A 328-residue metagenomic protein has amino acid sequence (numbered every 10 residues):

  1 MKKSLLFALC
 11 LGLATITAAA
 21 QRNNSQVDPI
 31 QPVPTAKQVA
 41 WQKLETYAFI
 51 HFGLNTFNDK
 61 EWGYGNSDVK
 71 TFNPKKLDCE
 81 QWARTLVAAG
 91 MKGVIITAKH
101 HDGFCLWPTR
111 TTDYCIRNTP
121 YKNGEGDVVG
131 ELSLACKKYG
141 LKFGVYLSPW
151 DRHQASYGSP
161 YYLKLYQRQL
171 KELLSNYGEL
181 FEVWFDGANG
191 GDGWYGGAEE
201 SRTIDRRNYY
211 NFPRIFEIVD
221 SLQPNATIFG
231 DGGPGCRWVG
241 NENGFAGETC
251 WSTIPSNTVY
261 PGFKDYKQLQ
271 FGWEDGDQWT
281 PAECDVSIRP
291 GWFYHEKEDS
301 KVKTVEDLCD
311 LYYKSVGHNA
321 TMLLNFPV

Functional and structural regions predicted by a protein language model:
M1-R22: Bacterial Sec-dependent N-terminal signal peptides
Q21-V328: Mature catalytic domains of secreted/periplasmic carbohydrate-active enzymes
